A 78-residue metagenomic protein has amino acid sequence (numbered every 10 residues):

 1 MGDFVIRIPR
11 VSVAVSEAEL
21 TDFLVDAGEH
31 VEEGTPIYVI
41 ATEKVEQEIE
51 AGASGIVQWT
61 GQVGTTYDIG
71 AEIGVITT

Functional and structural regions predicted by a protein language model:
M1-V39, E48-E50, S54, W59-T60: Acidic, low-complexity mobile loops and tails
Q58-T78: C-terminal structural segments of small proteins and small subunits
